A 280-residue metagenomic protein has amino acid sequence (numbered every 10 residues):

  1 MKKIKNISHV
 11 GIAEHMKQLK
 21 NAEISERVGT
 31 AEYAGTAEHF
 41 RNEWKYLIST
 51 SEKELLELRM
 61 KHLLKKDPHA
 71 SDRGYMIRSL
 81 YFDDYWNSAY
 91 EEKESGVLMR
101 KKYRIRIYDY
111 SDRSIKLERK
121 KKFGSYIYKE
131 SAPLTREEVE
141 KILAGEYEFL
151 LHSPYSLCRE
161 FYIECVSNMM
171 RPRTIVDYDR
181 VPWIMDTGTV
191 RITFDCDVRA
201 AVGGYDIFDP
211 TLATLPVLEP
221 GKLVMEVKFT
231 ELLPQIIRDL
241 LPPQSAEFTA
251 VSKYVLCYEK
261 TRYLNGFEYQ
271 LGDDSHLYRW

Functional and structural regions predicted by a protein language model:
M1-W280: Phosphate-end processing signature that detects enzymes handling 5′-triphosphorylated RNA and polyphosphate
